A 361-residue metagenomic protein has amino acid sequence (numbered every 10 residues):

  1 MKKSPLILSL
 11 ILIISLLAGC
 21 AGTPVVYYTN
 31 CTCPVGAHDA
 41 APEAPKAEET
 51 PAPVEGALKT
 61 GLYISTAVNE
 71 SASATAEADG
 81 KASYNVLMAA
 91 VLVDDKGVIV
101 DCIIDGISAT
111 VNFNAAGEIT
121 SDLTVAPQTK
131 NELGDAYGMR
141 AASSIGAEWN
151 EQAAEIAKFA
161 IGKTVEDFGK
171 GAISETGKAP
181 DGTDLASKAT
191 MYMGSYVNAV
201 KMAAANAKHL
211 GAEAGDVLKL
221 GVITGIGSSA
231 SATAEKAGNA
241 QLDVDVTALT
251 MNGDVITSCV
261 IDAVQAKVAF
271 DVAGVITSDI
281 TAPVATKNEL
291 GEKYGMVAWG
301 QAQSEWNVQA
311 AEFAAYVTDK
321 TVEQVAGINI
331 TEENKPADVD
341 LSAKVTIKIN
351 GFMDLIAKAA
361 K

Functional and structural regions predicted by a protein language model:
M1-L6, L10: Positively charged n-region of N-terminal signal peptides that target proteins for export
K3-S4, C31, A47, N288: N-terminal cationic leader/targeting segments used for protein routing and processing
P5-L6, E49, S143: Sequence-pattern detector for short linear motifs and compositional/periodic biases rather than a specific fold
S15-G19: C-terminal motif of bacterial Sec signal peptides marking the signal peptidase cleavage site
A21-T23: Bacterial signal peptide processing site
V26-L58: Post-signal peptide N-terminal segment of mature Sec-exported envelope proteins
P53-K361: Active-site- and interface-proximal helix/loop "cap" or "latch" segments in soluble metabolic and energy-transducing
